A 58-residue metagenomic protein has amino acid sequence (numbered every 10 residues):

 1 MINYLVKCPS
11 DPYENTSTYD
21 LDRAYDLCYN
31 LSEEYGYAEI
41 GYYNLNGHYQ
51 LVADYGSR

Functional and structural regions predicted by a protein language model:
M1-N30: N-terminal acidic leader/helix
D11-N15, N30-R58: Short, mixed-charge low-complexity intrinsically disordered segments
